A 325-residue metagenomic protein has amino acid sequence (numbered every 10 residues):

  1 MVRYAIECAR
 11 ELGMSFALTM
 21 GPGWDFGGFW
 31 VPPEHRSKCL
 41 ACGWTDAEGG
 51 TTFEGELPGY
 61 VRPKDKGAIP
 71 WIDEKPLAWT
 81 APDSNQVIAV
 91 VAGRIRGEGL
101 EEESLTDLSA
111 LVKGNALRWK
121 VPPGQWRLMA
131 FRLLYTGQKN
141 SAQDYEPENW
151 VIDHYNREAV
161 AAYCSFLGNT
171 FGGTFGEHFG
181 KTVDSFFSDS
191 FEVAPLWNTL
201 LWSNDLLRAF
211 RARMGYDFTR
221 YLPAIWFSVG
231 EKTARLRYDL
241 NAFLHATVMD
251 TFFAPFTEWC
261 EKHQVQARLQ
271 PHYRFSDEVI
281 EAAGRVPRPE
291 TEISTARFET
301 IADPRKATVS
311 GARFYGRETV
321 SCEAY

Functional and structural regions predicted by a protein language model:
M1-Y238: Mature extracytoplasmic enzyme cores
V2, V160, C164, V248-M249 (+2 more regions): Aromatic/hydrophobic pocket-lining residues that form the small-molecule binding cavity in soluble enzyme cores
R3-E7, T251-E258, G284, D303-S310: Alpha-helical scaffolding segments of alpha/beta enzyme cores, especially the outer helices of TIM-barrel or partial
A5, N115-R118, G172-F175, P255-T257 (+2 more regions): Generic recognition of flexible, low-complexity loop/linker segments
M14-G27, T182-S190, L240-D277, S321-A324: Aromatic-lined carbohydrate-recognition surfaces of secreted/lumenal glycan-active proteins
F26-W30, H263-Y325: Hydrophobic targeting/anchoring helices
Q143-N156, T233-H245, D250, P271 (+2 more regions): Glycine- and acidic
